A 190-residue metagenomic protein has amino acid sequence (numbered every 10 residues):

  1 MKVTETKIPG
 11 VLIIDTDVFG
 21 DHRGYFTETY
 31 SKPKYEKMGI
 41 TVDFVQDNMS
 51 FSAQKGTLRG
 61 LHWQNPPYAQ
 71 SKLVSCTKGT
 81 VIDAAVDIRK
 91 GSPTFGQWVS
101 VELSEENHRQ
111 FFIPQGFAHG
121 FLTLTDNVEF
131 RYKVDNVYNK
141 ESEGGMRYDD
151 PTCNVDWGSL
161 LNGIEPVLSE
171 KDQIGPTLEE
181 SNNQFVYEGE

Functional and structural regions predicted by a protein language model:
M1-E106, T125-N127, V134-E190: Non-catalytic, conserved peripheral segments adjacent to functional cores
F111, H119-L124: Short beta-strand His + acidic residue motifs that chelate non-heme Fe in jelly-roll/DSBH and cupin folds
